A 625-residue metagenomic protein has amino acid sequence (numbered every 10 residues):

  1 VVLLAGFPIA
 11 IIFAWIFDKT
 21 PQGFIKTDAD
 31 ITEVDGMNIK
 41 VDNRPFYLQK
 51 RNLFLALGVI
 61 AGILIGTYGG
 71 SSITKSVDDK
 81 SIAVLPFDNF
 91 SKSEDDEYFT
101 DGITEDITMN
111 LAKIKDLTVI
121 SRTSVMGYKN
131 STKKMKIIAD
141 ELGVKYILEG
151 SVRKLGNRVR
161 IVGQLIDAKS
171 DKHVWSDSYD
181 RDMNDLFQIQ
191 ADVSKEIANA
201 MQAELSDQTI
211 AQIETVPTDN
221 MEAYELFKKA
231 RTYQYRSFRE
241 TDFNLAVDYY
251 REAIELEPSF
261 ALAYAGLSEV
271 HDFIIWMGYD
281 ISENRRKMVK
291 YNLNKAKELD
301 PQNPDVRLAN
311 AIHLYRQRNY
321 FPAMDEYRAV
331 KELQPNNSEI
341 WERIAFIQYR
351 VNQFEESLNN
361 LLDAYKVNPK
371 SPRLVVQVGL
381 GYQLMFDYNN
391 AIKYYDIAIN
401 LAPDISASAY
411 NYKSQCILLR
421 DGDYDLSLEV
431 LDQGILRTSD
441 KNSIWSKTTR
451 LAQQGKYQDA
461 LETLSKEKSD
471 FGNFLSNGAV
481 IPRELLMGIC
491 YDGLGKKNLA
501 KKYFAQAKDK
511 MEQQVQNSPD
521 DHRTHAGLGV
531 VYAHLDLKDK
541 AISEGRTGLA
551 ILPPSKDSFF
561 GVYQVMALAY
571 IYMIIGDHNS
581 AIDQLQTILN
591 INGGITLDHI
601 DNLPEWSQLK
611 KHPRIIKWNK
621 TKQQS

Functional and structural regions predicted by a protein language model:
V1-I63: An N-terminal, helix-rich hydrophobic module
P45-F46, R51-D79, S93, I103-Y249: Catalytic-center loop of serine/cysteine hydrolases
S76, T209-K228, E298, N473-A479 (+2 more regions): TPR-adjacent "capping" and linker segments in tetratricopeptide-repeat scaffold/adaptor proteins
K80-F90: Short beta-strand segments enriched in small/hydrophobic residues
A198-T209, D300-P301, Q458, D539-I542: Proline-centered turn/helix-capping motifs that create local helix->coil transitions or kinks
A223-N352, K366-Q377, Q383, L549 (+2 more regions): Short coil/linker segments at helix-helix boundaries
L314, Y327, K331-E332, E356-S625: Alpha-helical protein-protein interaction modules
